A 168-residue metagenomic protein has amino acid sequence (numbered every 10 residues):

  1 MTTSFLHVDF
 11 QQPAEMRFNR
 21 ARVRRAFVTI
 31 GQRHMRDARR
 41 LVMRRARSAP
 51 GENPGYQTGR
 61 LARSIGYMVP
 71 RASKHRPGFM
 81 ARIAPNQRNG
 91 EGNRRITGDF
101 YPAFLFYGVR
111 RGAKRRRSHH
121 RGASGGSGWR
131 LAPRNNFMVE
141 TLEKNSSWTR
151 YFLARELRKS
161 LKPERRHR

Functional and structural regions predicted by a protein language model:
M1-R94, F100-R168: Short, Lys/Arg-rich flexible segments
